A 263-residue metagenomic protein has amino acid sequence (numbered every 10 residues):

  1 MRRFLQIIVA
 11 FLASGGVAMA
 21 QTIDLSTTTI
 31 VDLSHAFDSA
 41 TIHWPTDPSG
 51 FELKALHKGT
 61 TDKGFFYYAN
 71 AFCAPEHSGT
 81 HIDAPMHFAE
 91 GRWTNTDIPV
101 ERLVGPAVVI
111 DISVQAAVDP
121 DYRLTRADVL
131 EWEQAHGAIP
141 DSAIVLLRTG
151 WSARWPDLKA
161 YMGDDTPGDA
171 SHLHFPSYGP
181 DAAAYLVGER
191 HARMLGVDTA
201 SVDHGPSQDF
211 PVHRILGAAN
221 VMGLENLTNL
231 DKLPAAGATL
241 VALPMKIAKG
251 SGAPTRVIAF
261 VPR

Functional and structural regions predicted by a protein language model:
M1-F4: Positively charged n-region of N-terminal signal peptides that target proteins for export
Q6-G16: Bacterial N-terminal signal peptides
A20-R263: Active-/binding-site microenvironments in catalytic and ligand-binding cores
